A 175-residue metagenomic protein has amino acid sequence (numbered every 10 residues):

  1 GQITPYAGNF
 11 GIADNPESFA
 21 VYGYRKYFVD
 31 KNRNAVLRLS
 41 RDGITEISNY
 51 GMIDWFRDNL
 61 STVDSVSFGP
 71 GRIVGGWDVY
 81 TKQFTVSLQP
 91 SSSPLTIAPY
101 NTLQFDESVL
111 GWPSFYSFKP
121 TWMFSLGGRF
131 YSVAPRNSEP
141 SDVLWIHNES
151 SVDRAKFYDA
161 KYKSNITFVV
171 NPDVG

Functional and structural regions predicted by a protein language model:
G1-G8: Surface-exposed extracellular loop regions of Gram-negative outer-membrane beta-barrel proteins
F10-G175: Beta-sheet repeat architectures centered on beta-propellers
